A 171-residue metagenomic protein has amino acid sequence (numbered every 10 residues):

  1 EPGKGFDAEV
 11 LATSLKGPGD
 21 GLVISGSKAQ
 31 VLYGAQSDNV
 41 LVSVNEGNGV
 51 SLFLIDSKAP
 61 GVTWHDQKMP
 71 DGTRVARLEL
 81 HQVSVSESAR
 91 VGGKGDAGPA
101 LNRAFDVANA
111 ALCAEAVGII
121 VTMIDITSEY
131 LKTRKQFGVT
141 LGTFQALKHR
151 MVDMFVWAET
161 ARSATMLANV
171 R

Functional and structural regions predicted by a protein language model:
E1-K16: A gly/ser-rich beta-alpha-beta helix-loop segment of oxidoreductase catalytic cores
G3-F6, Q30-L32, Q67-D71: Short Gly/Pro-enriched turn/cap motifs at secondary-structure boundaries
E9-L11, Q36-D38, G49, K58 (+2 more regions): A generic structural signal for well-ordered coil/turn residues at beta-strand boundaries that shape enzyme active-site
L15-S25: A short, structured loop/turn motif at beta-sheet edges
K16, V42-N45, L54-S57, E79-H81 (+1 more regions): Short beta-strand-to-turn element immediately C-terminal to the catalytic PLP-Schiff-base lysine in fold type I
S25-W64: A short core secondary-structure module
V62-E159: Glycine-rich beta->alpha junctions and the first turn(s) of the following alpha-helix
D153-R171: Glycine/small-residue-rich hydrophobic helix-like segments
